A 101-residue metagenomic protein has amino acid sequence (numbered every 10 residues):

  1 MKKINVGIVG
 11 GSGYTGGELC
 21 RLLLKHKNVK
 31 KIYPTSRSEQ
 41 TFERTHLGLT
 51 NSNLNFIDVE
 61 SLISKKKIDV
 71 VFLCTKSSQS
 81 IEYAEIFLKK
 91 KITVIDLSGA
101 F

Functional and structural regions predicted by a protein language model:
M1-F101: N-terminal Rossmann-like NAD(P) cofactor-binding subdomain of oxidoreductases, focused on the glycine-rich
